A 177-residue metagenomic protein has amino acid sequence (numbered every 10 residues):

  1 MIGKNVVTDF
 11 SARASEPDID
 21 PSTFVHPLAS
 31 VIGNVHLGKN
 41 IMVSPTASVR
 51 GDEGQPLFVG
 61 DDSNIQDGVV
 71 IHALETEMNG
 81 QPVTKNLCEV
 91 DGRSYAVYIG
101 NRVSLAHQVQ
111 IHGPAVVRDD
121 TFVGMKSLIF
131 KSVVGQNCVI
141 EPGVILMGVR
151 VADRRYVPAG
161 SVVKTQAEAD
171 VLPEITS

Functional and structural regions predicted by a protein language model:
M1-D18, D52-D61, Q66-N101, H107-V109 (+1 more regions): Glycine-rich hexapeptide-repeat left-handed beta-helix
M1-M42, S48: Extended, small-residue-rich solenoid/repeat segments and analogous flexible loops that form exposed scaffolds
S44-P45, D67: Short amphipathic alpha-helical segments enriched in hydrophobics
